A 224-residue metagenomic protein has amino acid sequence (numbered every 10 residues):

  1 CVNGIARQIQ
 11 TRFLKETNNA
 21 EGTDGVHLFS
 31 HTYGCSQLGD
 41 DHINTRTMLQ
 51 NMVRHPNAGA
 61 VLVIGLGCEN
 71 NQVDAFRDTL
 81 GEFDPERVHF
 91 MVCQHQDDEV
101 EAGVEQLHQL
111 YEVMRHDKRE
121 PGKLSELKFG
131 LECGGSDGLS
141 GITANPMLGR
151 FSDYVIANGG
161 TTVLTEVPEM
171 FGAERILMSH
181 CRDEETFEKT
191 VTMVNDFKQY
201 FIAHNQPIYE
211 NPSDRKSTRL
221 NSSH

Functional and structural regions predicted by a protein language model:
C1-S222: Metallocofactor- and cofactor-centric catalytic cores in central/energy metabolism, strongly enriched
